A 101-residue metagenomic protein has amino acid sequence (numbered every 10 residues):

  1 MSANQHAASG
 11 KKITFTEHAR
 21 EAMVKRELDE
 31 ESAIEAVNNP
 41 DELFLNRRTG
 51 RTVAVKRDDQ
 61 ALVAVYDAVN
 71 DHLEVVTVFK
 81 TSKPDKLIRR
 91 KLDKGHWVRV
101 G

Functional and structural regions predicted by a protein language model:
M1-G101: Ribonuclease/tRNase effector modules and their secretory precursors
